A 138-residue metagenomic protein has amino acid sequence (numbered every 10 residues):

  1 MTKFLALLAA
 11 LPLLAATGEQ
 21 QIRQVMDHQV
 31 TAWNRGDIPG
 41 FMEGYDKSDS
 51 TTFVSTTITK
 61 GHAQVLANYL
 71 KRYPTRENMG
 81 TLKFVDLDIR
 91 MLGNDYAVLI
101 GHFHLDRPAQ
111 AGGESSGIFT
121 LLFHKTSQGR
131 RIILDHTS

Functional and structural regions predicted by a protein language model:
F4, L8-S48: Short, low-complexity N-terminal intrinsically disordered segments enriched in polar/charged residues
I38-L92, H102: A solvent-exposed, acidic/Ser-Thr-rich amphipathic alpha-helical stretch
Y45, F103-L105, H136-S138: Short beta-strand segments enriched in hydrophobic/aromatic residues within well-folded beta-rich domains
E77, L105-E114: Short, cysteine-centered beta-strand-loop-beta hairpins and adjacent loop/turn segments enriched in charged/polar
L82-F84, I100, G113-T120: Short, surface-exposed coil-to-beta transition loops
I89-A97, F123-G129: A short, structured loop/turn motif at beta-sheet edges
S116-S138: Short beta-strand edge/turn micro-motifs at domain boundaries
